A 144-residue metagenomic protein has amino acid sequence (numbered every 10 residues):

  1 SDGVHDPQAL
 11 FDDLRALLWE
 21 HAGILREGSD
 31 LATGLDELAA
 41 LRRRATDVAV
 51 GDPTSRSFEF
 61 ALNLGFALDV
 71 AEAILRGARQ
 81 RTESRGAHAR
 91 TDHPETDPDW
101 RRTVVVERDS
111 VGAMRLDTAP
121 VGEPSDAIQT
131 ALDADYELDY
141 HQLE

Functional and structural regions predicted by a protein language model:
S1-E144: Glycine- and aromatic-enriched mobile tails/lids
